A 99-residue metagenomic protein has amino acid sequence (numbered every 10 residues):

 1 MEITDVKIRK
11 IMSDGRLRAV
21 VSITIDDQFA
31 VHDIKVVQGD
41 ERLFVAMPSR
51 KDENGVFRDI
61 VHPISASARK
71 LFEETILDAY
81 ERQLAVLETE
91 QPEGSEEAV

Functional and structural regions predicted by a protein language model:
M1-V99: Single-stranded nucleic acid-binding surfaces, predominantly the OB-fold ssDNA-binding core
